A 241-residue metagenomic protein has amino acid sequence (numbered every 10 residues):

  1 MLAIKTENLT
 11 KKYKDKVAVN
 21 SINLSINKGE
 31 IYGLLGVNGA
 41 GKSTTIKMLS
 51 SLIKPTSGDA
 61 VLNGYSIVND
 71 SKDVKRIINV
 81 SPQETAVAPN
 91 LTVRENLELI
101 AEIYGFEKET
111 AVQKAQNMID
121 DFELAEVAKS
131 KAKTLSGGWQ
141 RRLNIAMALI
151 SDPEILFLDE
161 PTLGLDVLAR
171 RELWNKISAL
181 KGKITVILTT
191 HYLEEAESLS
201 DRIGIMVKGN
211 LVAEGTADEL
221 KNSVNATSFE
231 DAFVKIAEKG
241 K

Functional and structural regions predicted by a protein language model:
N90, K131-G138: Conserved ABC ATPase signature
E98, E102, E109-V127: Conserved ABC ATPase "signature" region
I150-E154: A short, proline-enriched helix->beta-strand linker immediately N-terminal to the Walker B motif in ABC-type P-loop
L156-E160: Catalytic Walker B motif of ABC-type/P-loop ATPase nucleotide-binding domains
E214-G215: ABC ATPase "signature
